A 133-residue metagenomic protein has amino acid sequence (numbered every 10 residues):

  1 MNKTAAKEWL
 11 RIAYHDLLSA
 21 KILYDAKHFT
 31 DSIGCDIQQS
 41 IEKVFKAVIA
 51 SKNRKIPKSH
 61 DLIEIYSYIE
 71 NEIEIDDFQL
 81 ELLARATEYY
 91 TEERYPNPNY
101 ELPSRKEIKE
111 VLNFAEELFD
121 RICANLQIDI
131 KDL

Functional and structural regions predicted by a protein language model:
M1-L133: Terminal alpha-helical segments
